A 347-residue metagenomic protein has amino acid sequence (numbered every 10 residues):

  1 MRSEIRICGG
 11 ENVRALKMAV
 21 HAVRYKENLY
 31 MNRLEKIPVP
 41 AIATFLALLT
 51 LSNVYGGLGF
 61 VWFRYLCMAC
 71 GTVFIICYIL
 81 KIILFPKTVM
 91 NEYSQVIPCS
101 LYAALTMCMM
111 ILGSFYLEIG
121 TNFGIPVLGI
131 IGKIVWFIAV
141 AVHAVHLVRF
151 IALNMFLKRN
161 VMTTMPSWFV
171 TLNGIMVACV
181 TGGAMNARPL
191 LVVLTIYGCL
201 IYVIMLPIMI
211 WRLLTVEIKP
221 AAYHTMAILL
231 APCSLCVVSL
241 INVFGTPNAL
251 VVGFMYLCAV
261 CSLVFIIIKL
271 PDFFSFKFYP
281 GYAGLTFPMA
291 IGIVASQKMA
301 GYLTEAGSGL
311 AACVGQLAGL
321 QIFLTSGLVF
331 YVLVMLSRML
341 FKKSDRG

Functional and structural regions predicted by a protein language model:
M18, Y25-Y30, I76-M90, A139-F156 (+5 more regions): Hydrophobic, membrane-facing alpha-helical anchors
E27-S52, K87-S114, G132, W136 (+7 more regions): Juxtamembrane helix-loop boundaries in multi-pass membrane proteins
L46-F74, M110, T121, W136 (+1 more regions): A structural motif
A47-N53, G71-K81, M209-R212, L235-G347: C-terminal transmembrane-bundle signature of multipass membrane proteins, characterized by strong activation on
N53-W62, Y116-I131, V180-V192, L240-V251 (+1 more regions): Helix-coil boundary and interhelical linker segments in multi-pass alpha-helical membrane proteins
F63-I75, L128-A144, P189-Y202, L250-V260: Structural signature of hydrophobic alpha-helical transmembrane segments
S114-N154: A generic, well-ordered mixed alpha/beta core segment in the N-terminal half of proteins
